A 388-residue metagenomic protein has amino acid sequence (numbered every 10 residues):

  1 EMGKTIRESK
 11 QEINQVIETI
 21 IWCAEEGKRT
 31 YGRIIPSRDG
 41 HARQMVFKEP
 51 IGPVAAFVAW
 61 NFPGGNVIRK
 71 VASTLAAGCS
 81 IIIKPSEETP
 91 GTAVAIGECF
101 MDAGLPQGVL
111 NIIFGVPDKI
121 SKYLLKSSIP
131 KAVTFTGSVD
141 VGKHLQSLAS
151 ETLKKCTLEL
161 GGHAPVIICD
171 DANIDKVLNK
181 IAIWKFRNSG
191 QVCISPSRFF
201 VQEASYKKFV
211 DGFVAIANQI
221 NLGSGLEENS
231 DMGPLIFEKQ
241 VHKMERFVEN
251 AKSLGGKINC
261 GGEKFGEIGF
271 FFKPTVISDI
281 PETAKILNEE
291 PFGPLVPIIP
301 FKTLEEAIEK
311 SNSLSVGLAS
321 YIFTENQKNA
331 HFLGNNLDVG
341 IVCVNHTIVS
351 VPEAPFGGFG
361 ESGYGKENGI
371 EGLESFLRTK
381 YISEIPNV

Functional and structural regions predicted by a protein language model:
E1-A42: N-terminal Rossmann-like NAD(P)+-binding subdomain of aldehyde/semialdehyde dehydrogenases
I20, G78, L110, V133 (+7 more regions): Residue-level signal for inorganic ion chemistry
I20, K70, I96, L145 (+3 more regions): Aromatic/hydrophobic pocket-lining residues that form π-stacking "cages" and hydrophobic walls in ligand
E26, F57, V116, T136 (+4 more regions): Conserved residues at the C-terminal ends of beta-strands
G32-K176, F301: Rossmann-like NAD(P) dinucleotide-binding subdomain of oxidoreductase/dehydrogenase enzymes
A72-S73, K122, K143, S147 (+4 more regions): Alpha-helical segments flanking ligand/cofactor-binding loops in enzyme cores
P130, I167, N221, S253-L254 (+2 more regions): Conserved C-terminal structural/oligomerization subdomain of aldehyde/semialdehyde dehydrogenase
A132, D140-P281, V344: ALDH superfamily catalytic-core signature
